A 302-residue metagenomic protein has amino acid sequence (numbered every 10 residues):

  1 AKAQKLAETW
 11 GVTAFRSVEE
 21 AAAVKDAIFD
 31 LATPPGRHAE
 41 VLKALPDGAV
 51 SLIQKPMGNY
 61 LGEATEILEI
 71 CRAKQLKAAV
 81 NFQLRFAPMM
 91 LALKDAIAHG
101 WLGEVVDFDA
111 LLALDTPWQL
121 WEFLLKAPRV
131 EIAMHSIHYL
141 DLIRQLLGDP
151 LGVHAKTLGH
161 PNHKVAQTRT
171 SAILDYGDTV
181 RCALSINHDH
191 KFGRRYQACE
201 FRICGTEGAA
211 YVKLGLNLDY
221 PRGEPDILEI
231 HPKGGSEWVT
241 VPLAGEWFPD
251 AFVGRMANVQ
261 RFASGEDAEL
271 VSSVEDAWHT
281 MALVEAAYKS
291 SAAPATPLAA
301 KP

Functional and structural regions predicted by a protein language model:
A1, A244-A257: Active-site loop of classical SDR/Rossmann-like NAD(P)-dependent oxidoreductases, centered on the catalytic Tyr-X3-Lys
A1-K5, Y220: Short, charged/polar "capping" segments at the starts of alpha-helices and the immediately preceding loops
K5, W10-I70: Beta-loop-alpha module in the N-terminal Rossmann-like domain of NAD(P)-dependent dehydrogenases, especially those
R16, I53-Q54, A78-V80, D109 (+1 more regions): Hydrophobic residues in well-ordered beta-strands that form the structural core
I28-L31, G177, N258-P302: C-terminal helix-rich "cap/oligomerization" subdomain common to oxidoreductases
E66-L84, E104-A110: Rossmann-fold dehydrogenase core element
L84-K164, P294: Predominantly a Rossmann-like dinucleotide-binding segment in NAD(P)-dependent oxidoreductases
M134, L140-Y220, V253-E266, A299-P302: Contiguous beta-strand/loop segments that form the cofactor/metal-binding neighborhood of enzyme cores
